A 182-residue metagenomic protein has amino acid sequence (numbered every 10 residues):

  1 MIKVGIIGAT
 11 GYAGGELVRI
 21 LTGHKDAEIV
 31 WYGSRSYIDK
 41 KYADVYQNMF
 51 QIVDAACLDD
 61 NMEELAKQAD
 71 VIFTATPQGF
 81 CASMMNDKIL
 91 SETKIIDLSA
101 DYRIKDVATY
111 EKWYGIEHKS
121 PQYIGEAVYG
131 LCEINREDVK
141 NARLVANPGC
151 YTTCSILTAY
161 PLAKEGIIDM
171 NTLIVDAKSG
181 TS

Functional and structural regions predicted by a protein language model:
M1-S182: N-terminal Rossmann-like NAD(P) cofactor-binding subdomain of oxidoreductases, focused on the glycine-rich
